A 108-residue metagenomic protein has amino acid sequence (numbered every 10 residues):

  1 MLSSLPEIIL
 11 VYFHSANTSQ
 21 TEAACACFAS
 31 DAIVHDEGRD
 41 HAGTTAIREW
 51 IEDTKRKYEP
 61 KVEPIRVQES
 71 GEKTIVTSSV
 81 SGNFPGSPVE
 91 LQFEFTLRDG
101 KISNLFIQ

Functional and structural regions predicted by a protein language model:
M1-E22, A26: Short, low-complexity N-terminal intrinsically disordered segments enriched in polar/charged residues
D31, P64-R66, N104: Extracellular/lumenal ectodomain signal focusing on beta-strand-rich modules and carbohydrate-recognition contexts
I33-A42: A short gly/proline-enriched turn/hairpin at secondary-structure junctions
V34, V67-E69, I107: Hydrophobic/anchoring residues in structured secondary elements
E49-E90: Surface-exposed, charged secondary-structure patches
E90-Q108: Short beta-strand edge/turn micro-motifs at domain boundaries
